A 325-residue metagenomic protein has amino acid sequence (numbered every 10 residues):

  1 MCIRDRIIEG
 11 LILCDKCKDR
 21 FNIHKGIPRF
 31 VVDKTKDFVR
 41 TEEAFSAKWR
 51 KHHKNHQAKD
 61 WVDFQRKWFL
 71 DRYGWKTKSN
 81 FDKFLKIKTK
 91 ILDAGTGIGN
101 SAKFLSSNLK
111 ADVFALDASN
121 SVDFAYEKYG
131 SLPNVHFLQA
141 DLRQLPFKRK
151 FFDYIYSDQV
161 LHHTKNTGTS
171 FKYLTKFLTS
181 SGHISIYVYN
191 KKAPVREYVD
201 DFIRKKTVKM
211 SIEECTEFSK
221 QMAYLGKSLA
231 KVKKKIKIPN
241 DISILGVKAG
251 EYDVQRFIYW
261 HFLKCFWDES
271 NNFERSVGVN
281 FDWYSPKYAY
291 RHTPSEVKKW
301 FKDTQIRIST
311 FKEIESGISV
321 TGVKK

Functional and structural regions predicted by a protein language model:
M1-P146, Y288-Y290, E296, F311-K325: Conserved N-terminal segment of class I S-adenosyl-L-methionine
K88, F152-D153: Local beta-strand N-terminus motif with an aromatic residue
F137, F147, F151-F152, I306: Conserved hydrophobic/aromatic "anchor" residues that stabilize well-ordered secondary structure elements
Y156: A conserved beta-strand element that flanks and buttresses the S-adenosyl-L-methionine
V160: Hydrophobic adenine-recognition pocket in adenosine-nucleotide-binding enzymes
G168-S180: A short glycine-rich, Lys/Arg-flanked "PGG" loop and its adjoining helix->strand segment in the class I
H183-K231: Conserved class I S-adenosyl-L-methionine
M210-K302: Substrate-binding/catalytic lobe of Class I Rossmann-like enzymes that use SAM or dcSAM, i.e., the mid-to-C-terminal
